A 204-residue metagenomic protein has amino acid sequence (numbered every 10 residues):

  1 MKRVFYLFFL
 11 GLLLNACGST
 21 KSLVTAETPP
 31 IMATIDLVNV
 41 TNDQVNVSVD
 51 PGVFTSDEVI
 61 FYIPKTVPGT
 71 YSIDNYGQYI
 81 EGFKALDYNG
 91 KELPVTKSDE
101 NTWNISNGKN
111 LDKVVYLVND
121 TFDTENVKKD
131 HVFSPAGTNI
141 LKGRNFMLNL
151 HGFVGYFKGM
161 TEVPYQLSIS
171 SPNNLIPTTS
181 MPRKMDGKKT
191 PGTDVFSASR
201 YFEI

Functional and structural regions predicted by a protein language model:
K2-F8: Sec-dependent signal peptide recognition, specifically the positively charged N-region followed immediately by
G11-L12: Repetitive helical segments and hydrophobic/amphipathic motifs
N15-A16: C-terminal motif of bacterial Sec signal peptides marking the signal peptidase cleavage site
S22-T66, M147-G152: Early extracytoplasmic/domain-onset interaction patches
N46-S48, F61, E81-D87, N104-I105: N-terminal alpha-helical targeting/anchoring segments
D50, D57-G82, N126-K129: Surface-exposed, glycine/proline- and aromatic-rich loop segments on solvent-exposed faces across compartments
N75-G82, K91-I204: Non-catalytic architectural context of zinc metalloproteases
